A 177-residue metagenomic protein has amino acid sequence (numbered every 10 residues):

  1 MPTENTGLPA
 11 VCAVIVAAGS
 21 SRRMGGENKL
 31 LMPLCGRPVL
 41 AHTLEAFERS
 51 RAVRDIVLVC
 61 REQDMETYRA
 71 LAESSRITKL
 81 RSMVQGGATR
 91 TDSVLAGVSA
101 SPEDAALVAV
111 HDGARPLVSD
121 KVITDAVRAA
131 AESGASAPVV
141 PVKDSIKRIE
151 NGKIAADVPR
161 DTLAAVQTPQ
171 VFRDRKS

Functional and structural regions predicted by a protein language model:
P2-P9, A88, E103, L163-S177: Conserved alpha/beta core of the MobA/IspD/sugar-nucleotide pyrophosphorylase nucleotidyltransferase superfamily
P2-T3, G7-M65: N-terminal glycine-rich phosphate-binding loop and ensuing alpha1 helix
A13-I15, L58, V110, A135-P138: Structural beta-sheet core signal
I15, L40, G97, H111-D112 (+2 more regions): Residue-level signal for inorganic ion chemistry
E66-L71: Acidic helix N-cap motif at the loop->helix transition within catalytic regions of sugar-transfer enzymes
R76-A88: Conserved donor nucleotide-binding strand/loop of the catalytic core
D92-L107: Active-site nucleotide-sugar/metal-binding loop of Leloir-type enzymes
L117-S177: Conserved core of the sugar-phosphate nucleotidyltransferase
